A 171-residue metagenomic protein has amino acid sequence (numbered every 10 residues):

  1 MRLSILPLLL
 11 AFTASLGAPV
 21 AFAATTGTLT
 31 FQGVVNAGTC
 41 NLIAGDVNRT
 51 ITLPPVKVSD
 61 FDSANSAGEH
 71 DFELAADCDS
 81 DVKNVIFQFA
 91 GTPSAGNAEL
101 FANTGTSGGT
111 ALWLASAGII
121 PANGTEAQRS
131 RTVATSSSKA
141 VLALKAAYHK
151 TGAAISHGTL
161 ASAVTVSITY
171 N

Functional and structural regions predicted by a protein language model:
R2-L6, P19-N171: Mature extracellular/passenger domains of Gram-negative fimbrial/pilin and adhesin proteins
P7-G17: Bacterial N-terminal signal peptides
